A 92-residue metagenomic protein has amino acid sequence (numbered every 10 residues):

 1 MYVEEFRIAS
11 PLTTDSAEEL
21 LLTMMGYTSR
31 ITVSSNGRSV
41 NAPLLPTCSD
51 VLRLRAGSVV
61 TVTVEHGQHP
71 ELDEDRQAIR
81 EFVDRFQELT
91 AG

Functional and structural regions predicted by a protein language model:
M1-E5, V59: Intrinsic-disorder/low-complexity, polar/charged segments enriched in Ser/Thr/Lys/Arg/Asp/Glu/Gln
E5-P46, D50: Compact, glycine-rich, soluble single-domain proteins
V51-R55: Short glycine/proline-enriched loop/turn "hinge" motifs that connect secondary-structure elements and lie
A56-G92: C-terminal structural segments of small proteins and small subunits
